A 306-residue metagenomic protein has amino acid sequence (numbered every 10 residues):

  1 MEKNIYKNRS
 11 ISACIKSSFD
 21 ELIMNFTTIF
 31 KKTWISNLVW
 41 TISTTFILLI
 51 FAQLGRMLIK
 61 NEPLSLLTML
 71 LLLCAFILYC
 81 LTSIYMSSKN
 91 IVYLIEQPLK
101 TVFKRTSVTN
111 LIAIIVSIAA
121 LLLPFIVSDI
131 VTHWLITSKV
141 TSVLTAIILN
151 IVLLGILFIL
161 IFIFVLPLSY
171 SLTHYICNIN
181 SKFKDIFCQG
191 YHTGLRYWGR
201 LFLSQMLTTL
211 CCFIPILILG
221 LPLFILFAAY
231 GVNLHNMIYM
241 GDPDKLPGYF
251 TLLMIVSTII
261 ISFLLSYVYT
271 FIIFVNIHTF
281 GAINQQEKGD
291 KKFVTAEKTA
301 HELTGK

Functional and structural regions predicted by a protein language model:
M1, S36-I59, A75-L94: Transmembrane-helix bundle segments that line or gate the permeation/cavity pathway in multi-pass membrane proteins
E2-I42, L99-L123, L166-I218, G305: Interfacial aromatic "cap" segments that immediately flank transmembrane helices in multipass membrane proteins
E2-I5, S17, N61-M69, L78 (+4 more regions): Juxtamembrane transition segments at transmembrane-helix termini in multipass membrane proteins
F19, F46-M57, I126-W134, V152 (+6 more regions): Structural signature of transmembrane alpha-helix termini at the membrane-water interface
D20-N25, N61-L66, V102, V143-I147 (+2 more regions): Helix-boundary and loop/linker segments of multi-pass membrane transporters
T45-P63, I112-G155, N236-K245: Long, highly hydrophobic alpha-helical transmembrane signal-anchor segments
T68-L72, N150-I151: Short, charged, low-complexity loops and linkers
L70-L81, I112, V116: Hydrophobic alpha-helical transmembrane segments
